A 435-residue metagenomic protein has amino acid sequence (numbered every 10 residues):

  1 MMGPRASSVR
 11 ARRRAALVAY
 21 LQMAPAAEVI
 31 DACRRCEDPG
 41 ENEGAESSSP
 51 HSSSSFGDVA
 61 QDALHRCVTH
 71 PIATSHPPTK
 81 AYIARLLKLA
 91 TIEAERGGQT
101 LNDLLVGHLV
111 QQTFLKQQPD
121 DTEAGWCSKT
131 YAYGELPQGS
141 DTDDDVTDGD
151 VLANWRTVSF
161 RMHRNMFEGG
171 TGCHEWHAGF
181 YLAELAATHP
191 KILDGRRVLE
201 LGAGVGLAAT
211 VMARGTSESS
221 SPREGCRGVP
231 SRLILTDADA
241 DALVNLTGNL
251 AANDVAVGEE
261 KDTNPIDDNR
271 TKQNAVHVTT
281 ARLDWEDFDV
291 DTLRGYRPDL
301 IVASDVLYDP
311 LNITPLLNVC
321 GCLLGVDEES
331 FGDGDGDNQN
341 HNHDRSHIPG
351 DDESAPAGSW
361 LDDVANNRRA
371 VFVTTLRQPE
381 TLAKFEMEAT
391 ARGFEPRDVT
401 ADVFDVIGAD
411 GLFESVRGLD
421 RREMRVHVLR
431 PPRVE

Functional and structural regions predicted by a protein language model:
M1-E435: S-adenosylmethionine-dependent methyltransferases
